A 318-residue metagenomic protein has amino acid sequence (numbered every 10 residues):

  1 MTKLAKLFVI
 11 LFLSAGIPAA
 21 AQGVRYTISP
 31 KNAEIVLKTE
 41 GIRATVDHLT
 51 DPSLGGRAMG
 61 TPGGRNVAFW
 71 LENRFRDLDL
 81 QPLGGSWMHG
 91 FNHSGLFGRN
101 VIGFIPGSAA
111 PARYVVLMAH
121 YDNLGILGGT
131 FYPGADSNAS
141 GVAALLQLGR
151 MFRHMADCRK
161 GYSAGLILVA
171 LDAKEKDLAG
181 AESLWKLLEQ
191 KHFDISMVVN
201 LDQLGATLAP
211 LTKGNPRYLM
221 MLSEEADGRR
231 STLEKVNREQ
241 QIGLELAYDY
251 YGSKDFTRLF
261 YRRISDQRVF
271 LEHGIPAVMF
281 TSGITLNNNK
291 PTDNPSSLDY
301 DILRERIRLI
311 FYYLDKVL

Functional and structural regions predicted by a protein language model:
F8-G16: Bacterial N-terminal signal peptides
G23-N66, L78, L83, L286-D293: N-terminal capping segment at the start of a domain
I28-V36, P52-P62, G90-N92, G128-N138 (+4 more regions): Second-shell loop/turn segments in exported
L49, F75, F91-G128: Acidic/His- and Gly-rich active-site-bordering loop/insert found across diverse amide/peptide-bond hydrolases
G56-P106: A non-catalytic alpha/beta surface segment that caps or lines the substrate-entry region of metallo-dependent hydrolase
G103, L117-D177, I310: Alpha-helical metal-binding/catalytic segments enriched in His/Glu/Asp
L171-E272, A277: Metal-dependent peptidase/peptidase-like ectodomains
T285-L318: His/Asp/Glu-rich mid-to-C-terminal helical/loop segments that flank catalytic regions of hydrolases
